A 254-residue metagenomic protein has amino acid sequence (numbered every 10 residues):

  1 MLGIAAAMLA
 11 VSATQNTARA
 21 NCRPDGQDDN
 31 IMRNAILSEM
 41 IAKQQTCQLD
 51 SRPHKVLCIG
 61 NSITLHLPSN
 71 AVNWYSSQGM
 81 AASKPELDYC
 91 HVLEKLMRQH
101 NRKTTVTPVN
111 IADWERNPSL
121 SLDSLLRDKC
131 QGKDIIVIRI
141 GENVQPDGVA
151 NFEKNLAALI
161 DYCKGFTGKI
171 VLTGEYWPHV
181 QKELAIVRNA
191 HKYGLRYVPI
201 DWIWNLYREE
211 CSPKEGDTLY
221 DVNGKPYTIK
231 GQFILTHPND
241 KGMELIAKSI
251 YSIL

Functional and structural regions predicted by a protein language model:
M1-I59, I63-A82, Q99, H179 (+1 more regions): N-terminal secretory targeting modules
M1-T17, Y89, W114-E115, D128-I136 (+1 more regions): Generic low-polarity alpha-helical segments
N16, N21, N30, N34 (+12 more regions): Detector for Asparagine
C22-A35, P85-M97, P118-R127, W177-R188: Short, charge-rich amphipathic segments
E39-M40, D50, K55-L57, L65-V149: Conserved SGNH/GDSL esterase-like catalytic core that processes O-acyl groups on lipids and polysaccharides
T104-V109, W114, M243-L254: Extended amphipathic secondary-structure runs
L120-I253: Alpha-helical cap/lid subdomain in secreted, periplasmic, or secretory-pathway luminal O-acyl-processing enzymes
